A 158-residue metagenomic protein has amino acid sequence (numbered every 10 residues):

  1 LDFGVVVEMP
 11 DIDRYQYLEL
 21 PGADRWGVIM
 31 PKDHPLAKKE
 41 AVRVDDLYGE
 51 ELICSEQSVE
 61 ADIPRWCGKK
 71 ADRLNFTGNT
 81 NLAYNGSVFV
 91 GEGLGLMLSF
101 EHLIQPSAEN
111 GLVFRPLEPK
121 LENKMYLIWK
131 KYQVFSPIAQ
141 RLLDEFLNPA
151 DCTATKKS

Functional and structural regions predicted by a protein language model:
L1-G49, H102-S107, K120: Acidic, Gly/Pro-rich loop/turn segments at junctions of secondary structure
V7, G49-D72, F135-L143: Secondary-structure junction motif
I12-R25, Y84-Q133: Beta-alpha-beta core module
D45, K124, I128-K156: Extended ligand-binding regions for polar small-molecule ligands
E60, L82-A83: Conserved glycosyltransferase catalytic-site signature
G68-G78, G111-L112: A local structural motif
